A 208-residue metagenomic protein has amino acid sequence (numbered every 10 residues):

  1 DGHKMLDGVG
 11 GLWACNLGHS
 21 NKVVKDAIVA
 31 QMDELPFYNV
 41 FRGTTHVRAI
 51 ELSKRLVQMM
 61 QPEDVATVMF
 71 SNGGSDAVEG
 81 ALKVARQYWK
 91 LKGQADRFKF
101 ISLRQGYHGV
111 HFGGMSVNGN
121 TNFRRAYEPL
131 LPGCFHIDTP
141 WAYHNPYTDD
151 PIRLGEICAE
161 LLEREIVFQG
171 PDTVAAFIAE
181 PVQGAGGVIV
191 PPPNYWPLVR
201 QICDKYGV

Functional and structural regions predicted by a protein language model:
H3, E63-A66, G73, A95-F98 (+4 more regions): Short coil/turn connectors at secondary-structure junctions
H3-K4, V188: Residue-level signal for well-ordered, solvent-exposed loop/turn and beta-edge residues enriched in charged/polar side
K4-A95, I101, H108: Glycine-rich loop-to-alpha-helix module at the N-terminal edge of alpha/beta enzyme cores
C15, G184-G186: Short, small-residue-enriched loops and turns at beta-alpha junctions that line or gate enzyme active sites
A49, C158, W196: Aromatic/hydrophobic pocket-lining residues that form the small-molecule binding cavity in soluble enzyme cores
V84-K92, S116-R125, N194-L198: A glycine- and small-aliphatic-rich helix-loop capping segment at beta-alpha/alpha-beta transitions that lines
R104-V182, V190, K205: PLP-dependent aminotransferase-class I/II
I189-V208: Catalytic PLP-binding core of fold-type I/II PLP enzymes
